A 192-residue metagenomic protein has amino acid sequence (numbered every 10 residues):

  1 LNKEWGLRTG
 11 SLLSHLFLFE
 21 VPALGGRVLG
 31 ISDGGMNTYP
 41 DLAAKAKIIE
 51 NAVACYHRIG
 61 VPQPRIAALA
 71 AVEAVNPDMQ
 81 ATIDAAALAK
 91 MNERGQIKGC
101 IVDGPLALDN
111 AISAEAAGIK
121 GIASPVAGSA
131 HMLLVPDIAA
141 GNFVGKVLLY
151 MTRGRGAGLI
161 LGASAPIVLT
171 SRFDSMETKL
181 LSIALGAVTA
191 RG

Functional and structural regions predicted by a protein language model:
L1-V126, M132-V135, A140-G192: Anion-binding alpha/beta catalytic cores of soluble intermediary-metabolism enzymes, centered on
